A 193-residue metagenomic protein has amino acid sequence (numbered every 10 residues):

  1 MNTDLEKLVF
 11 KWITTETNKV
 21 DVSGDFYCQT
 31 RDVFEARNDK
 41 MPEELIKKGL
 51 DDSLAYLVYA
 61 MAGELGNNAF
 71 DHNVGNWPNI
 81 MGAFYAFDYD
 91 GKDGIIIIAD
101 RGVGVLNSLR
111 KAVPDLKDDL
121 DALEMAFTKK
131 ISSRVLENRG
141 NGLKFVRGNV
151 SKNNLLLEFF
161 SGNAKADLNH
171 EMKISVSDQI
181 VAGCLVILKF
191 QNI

Functional and structural regions predicted by a protein language model:
M1-G63, N67, D71-Y85: Bergerat-fold GHKL ATPase/HATPase_c domain
K7, F70-I193: Conserved beta-strand-loop-beta-strand hairpin that lines the nucleotide-binding pocket of ATP/GTP-utilizing enzymes
